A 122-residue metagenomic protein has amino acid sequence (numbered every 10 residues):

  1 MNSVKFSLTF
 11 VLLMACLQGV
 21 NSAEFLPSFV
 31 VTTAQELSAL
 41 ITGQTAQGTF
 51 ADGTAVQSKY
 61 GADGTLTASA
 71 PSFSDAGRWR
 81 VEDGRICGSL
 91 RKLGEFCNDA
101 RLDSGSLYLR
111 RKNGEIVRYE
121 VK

Functional and structural regions predicted by a protein language model:
N2, L8, L17-K122: Lipid interaction determinants
